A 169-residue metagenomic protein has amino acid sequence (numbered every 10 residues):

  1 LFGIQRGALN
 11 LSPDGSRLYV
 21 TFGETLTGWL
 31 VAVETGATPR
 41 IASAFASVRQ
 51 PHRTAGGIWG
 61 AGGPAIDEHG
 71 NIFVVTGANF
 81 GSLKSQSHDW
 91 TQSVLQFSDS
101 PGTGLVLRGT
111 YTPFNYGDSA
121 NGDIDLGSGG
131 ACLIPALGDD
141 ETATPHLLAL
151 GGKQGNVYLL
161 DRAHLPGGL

Functional and structural regions predicted by a protein language model:
L1-G138, H146-G168: Mobile, glycine-rich extracellular loop/lid and propeptide segments that shape or gate substrate/ligand access
